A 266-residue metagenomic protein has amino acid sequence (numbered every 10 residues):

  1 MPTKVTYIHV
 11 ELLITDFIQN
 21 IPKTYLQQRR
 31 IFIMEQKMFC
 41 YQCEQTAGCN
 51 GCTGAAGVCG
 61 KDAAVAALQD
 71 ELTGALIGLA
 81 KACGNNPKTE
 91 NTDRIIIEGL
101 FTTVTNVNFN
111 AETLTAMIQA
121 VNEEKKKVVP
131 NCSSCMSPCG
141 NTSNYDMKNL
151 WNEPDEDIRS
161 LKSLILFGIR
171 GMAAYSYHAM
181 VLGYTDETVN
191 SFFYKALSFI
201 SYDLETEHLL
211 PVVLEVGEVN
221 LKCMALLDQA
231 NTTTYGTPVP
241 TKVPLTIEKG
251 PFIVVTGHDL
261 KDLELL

Functional and structural regions predicted by a protein language model:
I8-V10: Short hydrophobic alpha-helical segments enriched in small aliphatic residues
L13-I33: Short, Lys/Arg-enriched N-terminal segments with co-localized hydrophobic residues within the first ~10-30 amino acids
E35-L265: Metallocofactor- and cofactor-centric catalytic cores in central/energy metabolism, strongly enriched
